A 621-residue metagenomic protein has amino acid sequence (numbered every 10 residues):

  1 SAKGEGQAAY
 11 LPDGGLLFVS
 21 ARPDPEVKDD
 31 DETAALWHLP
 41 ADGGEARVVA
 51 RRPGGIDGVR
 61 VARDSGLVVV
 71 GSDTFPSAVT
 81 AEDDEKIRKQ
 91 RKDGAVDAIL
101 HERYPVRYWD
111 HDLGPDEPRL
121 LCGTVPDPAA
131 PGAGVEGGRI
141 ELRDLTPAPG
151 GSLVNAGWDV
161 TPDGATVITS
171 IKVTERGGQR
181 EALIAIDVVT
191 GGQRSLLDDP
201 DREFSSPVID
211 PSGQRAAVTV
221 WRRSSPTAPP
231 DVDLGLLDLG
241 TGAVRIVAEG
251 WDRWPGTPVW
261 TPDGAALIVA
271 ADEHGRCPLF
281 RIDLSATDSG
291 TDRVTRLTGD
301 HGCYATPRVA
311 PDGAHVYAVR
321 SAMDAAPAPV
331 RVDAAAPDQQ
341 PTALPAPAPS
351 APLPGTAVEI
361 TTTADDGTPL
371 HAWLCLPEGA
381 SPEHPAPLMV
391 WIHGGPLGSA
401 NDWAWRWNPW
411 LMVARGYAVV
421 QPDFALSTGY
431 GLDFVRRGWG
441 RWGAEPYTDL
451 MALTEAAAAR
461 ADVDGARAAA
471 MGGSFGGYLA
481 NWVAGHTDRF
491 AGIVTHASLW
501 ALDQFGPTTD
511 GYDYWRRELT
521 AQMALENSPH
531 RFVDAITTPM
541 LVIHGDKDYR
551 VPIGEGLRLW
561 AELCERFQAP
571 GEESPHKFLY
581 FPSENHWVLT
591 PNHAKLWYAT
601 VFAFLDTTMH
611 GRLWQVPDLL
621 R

Functional and structural regions predicted by a protein language model:
A2-V19, A46, P53-V68, R107-L113 (+10 more regions): Conserved beta-propeller blade repeats
G15-L16, A21-D84: Hydrophobic or amphipathic alpha-helical targeting/insertion segments
P25-T33, V79, H111-E117, E175-E181 (+3 more regions): Short, solvent-exposed loop/turn segments at conserved positions within beta-propeller repeat blades
P40-G44, V125-P128, D187-G191, D238-G242 (+2 more regions): Short loop/turn segments that connect beta-strands within beta-propeller blades
D73-G137, V232, A335-P347, D402-N408: Predominantly five- to eight-bladed beta-propeller fold
P345-A466, G473-S474, F505-T508: Cap/lid segment of the alpha/beta-hydrolase catalytic domain
Q421-R621: Active-site-proximal cap/loop segments of hydrolase catalytic domains
